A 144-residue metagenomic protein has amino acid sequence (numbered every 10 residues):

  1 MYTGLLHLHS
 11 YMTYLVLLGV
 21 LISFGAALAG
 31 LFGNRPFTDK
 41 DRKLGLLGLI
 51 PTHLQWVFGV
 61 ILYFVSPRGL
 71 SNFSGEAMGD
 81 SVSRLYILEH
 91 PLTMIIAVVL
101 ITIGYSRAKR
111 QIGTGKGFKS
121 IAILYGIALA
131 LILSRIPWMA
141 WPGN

Functional and structural regions predicted by a protein language model:
M1-N144: Membrane-embedded alpha-helical bundles that constitute the cytochrome b-like, heme-associated redox core of multi-pass
